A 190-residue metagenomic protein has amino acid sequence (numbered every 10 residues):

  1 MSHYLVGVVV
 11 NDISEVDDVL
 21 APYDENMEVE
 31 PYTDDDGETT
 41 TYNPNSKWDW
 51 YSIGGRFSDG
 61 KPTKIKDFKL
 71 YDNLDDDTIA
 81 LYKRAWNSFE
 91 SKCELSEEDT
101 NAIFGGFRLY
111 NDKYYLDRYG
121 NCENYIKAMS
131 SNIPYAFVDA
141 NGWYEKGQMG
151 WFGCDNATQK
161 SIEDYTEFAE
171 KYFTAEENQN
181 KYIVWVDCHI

Functional and structural regions predicted by a protein language model:
M1-I190: Acidic interaction surfaces
